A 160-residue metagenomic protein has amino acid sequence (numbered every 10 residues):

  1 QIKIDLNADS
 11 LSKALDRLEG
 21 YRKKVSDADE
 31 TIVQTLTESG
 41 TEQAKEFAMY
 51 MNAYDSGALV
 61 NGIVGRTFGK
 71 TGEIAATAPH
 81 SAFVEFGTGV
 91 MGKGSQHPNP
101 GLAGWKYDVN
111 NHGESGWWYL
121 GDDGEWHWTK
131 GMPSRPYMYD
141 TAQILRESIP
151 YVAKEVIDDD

Functional and structural regions predicted by a protein language model:
Q1-S81, K93-D160: Short, Lys/Arg-rich flexible segments
V84: A short local structural element in Rossmann-fold oxidoreductases
